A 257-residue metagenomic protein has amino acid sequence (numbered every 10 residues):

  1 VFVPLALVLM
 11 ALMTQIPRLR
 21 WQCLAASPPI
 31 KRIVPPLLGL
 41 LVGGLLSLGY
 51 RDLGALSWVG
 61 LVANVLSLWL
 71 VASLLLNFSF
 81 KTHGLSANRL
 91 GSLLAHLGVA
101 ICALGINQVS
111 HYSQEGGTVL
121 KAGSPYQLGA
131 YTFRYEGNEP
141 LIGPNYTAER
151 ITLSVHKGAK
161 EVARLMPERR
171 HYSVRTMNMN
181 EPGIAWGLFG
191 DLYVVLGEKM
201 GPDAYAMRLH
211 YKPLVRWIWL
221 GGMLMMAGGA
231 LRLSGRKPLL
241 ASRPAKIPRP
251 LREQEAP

Functional and structural regions predicted by a protein language model:
V1-L128, F133, V215-P257: Contiguous transmembrane helix-bundle modules in multi-pass membrane proteins
T118-R208: Soluble non-transmembrane domains of integral membrane proteins
Y211-P213: Short beta-strand-plus-loop segments that form exposed binding edges in beta-rich domains
